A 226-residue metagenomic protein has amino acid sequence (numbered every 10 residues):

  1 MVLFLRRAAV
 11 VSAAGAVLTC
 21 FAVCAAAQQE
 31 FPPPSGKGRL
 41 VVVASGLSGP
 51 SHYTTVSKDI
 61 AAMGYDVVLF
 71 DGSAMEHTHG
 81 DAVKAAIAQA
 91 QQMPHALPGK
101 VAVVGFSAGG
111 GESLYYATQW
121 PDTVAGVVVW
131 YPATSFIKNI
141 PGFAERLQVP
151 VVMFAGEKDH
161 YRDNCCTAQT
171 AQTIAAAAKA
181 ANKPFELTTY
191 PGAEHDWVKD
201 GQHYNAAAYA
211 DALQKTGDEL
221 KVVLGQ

Functional and structural regions predicted by a protein language model:
K37-G46: Short beta-strand element of the alpha/beta-hydrolase
S48-S57, G72, C165: The serine-hydrolase catalytic nucleophile loop
S51-H52, A88-R146: Primarily recognizes the serine-hydrolase "nucleophile elbow" in alpha/beta-hydrolase and SGNH/GDSL folds
A61-A62, E157-E186, A193: Active-site-adjacent alpha-helix of alpha/beta-hydrolase-fold enzymes
A61-H77: Conserved alpha/beta-hydrolase
M75-P94: Alpha/beta-hydrolase active-site loop
L147, M153-A155: Short beta-strand/loop motif that positions the catalytic acidic residue of the alpha/beta-hydrolase fold
A181-Q226: C-terminal catalytic histidine-bearing segment of alpha/beta-hydrolase fold enzymes
